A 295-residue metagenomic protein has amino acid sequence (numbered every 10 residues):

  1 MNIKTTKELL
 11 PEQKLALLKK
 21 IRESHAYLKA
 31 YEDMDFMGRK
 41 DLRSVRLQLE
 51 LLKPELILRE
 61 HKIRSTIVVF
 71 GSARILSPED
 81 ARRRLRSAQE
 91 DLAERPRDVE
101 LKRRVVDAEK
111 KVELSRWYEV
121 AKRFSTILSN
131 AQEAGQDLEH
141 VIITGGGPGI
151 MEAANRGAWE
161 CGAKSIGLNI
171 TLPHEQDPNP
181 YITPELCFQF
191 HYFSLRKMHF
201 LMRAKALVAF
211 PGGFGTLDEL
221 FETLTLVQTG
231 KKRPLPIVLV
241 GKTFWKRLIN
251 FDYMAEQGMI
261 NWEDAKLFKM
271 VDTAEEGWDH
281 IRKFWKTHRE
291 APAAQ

Functional and structural regions predicted by a protein language model:
I3-K7, L15, E23-A30, M34-L168: Glycine-rich beta-alpha loop segments
R59-K62, A134-D137, W159, N179-Y181 (+3 more regions): Solvent-exposed alpha-helices and their adjacent loops that cap or buttress functional pockets in soluble metabolic
D80-A81, A154-G157, D177-P180, E219-E222 (+1 more regions): Short acidic, glycine/serine/threonine-rich loops at helix termini
R84-R86, W159-E160, E222-V227, Y253-E256 (+1 more regions): Short, solvent-exposed amphipathic alpha-helical segments in soluble enzyme and RNA/protein-processing domains
I143-T144, P148-F210, F214: Phosphate/pyrophosphate-binding betaalpha-module
G162-E175, F210, L224-I249, E263: Short, acidic/small-residue loops that bind anionic groups at enzyme active sites
H191-L239, W285, R289: Active-site/ligand-binding-proximal alpha/beta "capping" segment
L235, L239-Q295: C-terminal functional extensions of proteins
